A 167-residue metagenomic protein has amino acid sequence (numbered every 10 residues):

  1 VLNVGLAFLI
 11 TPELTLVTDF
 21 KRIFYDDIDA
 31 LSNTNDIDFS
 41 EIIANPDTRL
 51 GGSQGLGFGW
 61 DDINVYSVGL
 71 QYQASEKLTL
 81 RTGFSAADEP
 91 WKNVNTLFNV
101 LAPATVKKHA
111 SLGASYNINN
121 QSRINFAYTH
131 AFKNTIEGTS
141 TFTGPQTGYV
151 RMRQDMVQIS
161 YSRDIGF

Functional and structural regions predicted by a protein language model:
V1-F167: Outer-membrane beta-barrel porins/channels
